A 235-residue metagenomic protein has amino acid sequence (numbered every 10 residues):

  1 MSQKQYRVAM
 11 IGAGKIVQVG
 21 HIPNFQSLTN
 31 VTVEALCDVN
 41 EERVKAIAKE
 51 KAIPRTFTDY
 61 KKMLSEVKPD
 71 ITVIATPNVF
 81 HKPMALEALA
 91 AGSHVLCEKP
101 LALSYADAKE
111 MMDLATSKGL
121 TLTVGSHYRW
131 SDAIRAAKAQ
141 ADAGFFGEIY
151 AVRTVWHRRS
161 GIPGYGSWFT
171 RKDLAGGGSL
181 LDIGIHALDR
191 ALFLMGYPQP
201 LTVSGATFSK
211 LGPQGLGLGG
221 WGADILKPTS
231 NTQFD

Functional and structural regions predicted by a protein language model:
M1-K51: N-terminal Rossmann-like dinucleotide-binding module
G12, K99, G144: Conserved G/P- and acidic residue-centered "switch" motifs that form tight phosphate/ATP-binding loops in soluble
V17, I74, C97, L122-V124 (+1 more regions): Hydrophobic residues in well-ordered beta-strands that form the structural core
L28, K51, E66, S131 (+1 more regions): Acidic-histidine catalytic/liganding microenvironments
V31-A35, D70-T72, G178: Short active-site oxyanion
N40, K51-L114: Beta-loop-alpha module in the N-terminal Rossmann-like domain of NAD(P)-dependent dehydrogenases, especially those
A108-H127, F146-V152: Rossmann-fold dehydrogenase core element
Y128-T232: Predominantly a Rossmann-like dinucleotide-binding segment in NAD(P)-dependent oxidoreductases
